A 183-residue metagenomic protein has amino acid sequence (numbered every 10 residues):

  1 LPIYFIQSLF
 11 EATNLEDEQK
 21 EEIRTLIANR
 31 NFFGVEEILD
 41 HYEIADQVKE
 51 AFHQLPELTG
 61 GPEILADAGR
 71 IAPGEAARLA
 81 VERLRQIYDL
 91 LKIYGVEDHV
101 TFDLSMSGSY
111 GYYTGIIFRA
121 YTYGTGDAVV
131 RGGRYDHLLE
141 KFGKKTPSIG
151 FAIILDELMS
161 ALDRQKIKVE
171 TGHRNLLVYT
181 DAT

Functional and structural regions predicted by a protein language model:
I3-E36: Short terminal or interdomain "cap/linker" segment that borders an active site or interface and mediates
F5, L9, G34-T183: Positively charged, Gly/Ser-enriched RNA/tRNA-binding surfaces
